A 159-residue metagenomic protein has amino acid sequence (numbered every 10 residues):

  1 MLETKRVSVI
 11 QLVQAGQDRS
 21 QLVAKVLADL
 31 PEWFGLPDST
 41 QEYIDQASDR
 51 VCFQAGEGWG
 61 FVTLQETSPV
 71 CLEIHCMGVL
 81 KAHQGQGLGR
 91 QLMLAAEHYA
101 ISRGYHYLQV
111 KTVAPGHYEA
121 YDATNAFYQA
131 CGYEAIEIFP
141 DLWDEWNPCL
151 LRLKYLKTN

Functional and structural regions predicted by a protein language model:
L2-D38: Short amphipathic alpha-helix that is part of the acyltransferase structural core
L2-R6, V113-H117, Q129-C131, A135-N159: Terminal substrate-recognition subdomain of acyl/acetyltransferases
L22-D29, E42, Q91, A95 (+2 more regions): Alpha-helical elements of Rossmann-like donor-binding domains used by nucleotide-donor carbohydrate transfer enzymes
L27-G56, F61-T63: Active-site rim helix/loop that mediates acceptor-substrate recognition in acyltransferases
E57-E66, C71-G78: Conserved beta-strand in the GNAT
M77-Q84, A114-G116: A short, internal acetyl-CoA/4′-phosphopantetheine-binding micro-motif in the GNAT/acyltransferase core
G85-S102, A123-A126, A130: Conserved acetyl-CoA-binding loop-helix of GNAT-fold acetyltransferases
A100-A120: Conserved GNAT acetyl-CoA-binding A-motif
